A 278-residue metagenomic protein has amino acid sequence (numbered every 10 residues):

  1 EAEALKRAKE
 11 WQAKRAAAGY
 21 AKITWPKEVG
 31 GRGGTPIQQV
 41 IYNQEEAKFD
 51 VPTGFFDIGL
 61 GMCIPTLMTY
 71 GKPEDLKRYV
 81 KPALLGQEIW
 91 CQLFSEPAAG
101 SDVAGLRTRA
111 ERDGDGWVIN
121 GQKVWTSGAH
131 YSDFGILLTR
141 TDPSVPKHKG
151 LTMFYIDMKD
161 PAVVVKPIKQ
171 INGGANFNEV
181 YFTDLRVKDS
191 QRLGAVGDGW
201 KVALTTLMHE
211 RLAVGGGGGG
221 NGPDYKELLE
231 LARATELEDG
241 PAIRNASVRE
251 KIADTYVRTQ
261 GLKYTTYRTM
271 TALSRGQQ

Functional and structural regions predicted by a protein language model:
K9-Q87, S127-F134, T259, L273-Q278: Internal helix-loop-helix
G19, P26, Y42, K72 (+6 more regions): Buried hydrophobic positions in well-ordered alpha/beta secondary-structure cores of metabolic enzymes
G19, Y42-A47, L138-T139, Y155-A162 (+2 more regions): Short Ser/Thr-interspersed hydrophobic loop/turn segments at strand-loop and sheet-helix junctions that line or gate
G86-F94, L138: A short, Trp-centered hydrophobic/proline-enriched beta-strand micro-motif
A99-S101, V124-A129, I171-N172: Glycine-rich phosphate/pyrophosphate-binding beta-alpha loops
D102-N120: Cytochrome P450 C-terminal beta-domain/meander region
R107, N120-K166: A short core secondary-structure module
V163-T265, A272: Glycine-rich beta->alpha junctions and the first turn(s) of the following alpha-helix
